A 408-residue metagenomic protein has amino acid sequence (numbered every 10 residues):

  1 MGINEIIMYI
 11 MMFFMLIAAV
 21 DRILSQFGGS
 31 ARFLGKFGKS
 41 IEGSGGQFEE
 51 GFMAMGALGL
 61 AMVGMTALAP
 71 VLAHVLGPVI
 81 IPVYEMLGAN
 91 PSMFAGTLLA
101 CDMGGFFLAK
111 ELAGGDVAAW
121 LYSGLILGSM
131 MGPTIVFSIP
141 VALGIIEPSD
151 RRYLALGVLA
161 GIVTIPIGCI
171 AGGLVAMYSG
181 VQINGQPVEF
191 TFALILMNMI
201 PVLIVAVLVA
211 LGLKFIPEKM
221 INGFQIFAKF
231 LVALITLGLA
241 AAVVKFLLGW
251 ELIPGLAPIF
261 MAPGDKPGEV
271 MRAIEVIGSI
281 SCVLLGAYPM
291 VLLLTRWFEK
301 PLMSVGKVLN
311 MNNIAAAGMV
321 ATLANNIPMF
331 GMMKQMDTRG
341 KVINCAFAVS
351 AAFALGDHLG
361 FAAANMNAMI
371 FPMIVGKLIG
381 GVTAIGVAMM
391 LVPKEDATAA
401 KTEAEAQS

Functional and structural regions predicted by a protein language model:
M1-G64, S123-G128, I135-G286, N367-S408: Signature of multi-pass transmembrane helix bundles
G43-A54, I81-M86, K229, K300-M311: Short amphipathic alpha-helical coupling elements at transmembrane boundaries
L68-G77, I170, K245, F353-A368 (+1 more regions): Juxtamembrane "helix exit" motif at the C-terminal ends of alpha-helical transmembrane segments in multi-pass membrane
P70-V75, A109-D116, L174-S179, W250: Transmembrane alpha-helix boundary signature
V71, V75-V83, L293-V308, G386 (+1 more regions): Membrane-spanning helices that line or support transport/gating and their immediate boundary helices in channels
V71-N90, E251-F260: Interfacial/capping segments of alpha-helical transmembrane domains
L87-I167, N312-M366: Alpha-helical membrane segments and immediately flanking helix-loop junctions that form or couple to the substrate/ion
A287-Y288, P301-K307, I314-M319: Intrinsically disordered, low-complexity segments enriched in Gly and acidic/Ser/Thr residues that form flexible
